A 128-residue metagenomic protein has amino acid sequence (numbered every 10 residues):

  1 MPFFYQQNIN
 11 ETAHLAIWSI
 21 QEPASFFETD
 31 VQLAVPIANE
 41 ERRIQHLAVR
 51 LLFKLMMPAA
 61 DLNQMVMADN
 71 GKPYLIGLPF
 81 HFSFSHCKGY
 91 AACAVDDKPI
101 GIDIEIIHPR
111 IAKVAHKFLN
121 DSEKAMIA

Functional and structural regions predicted by a protein language model:
M1-A128: Core catalytic alpha/beta fold that binds nucleotide/phospho-ligands
